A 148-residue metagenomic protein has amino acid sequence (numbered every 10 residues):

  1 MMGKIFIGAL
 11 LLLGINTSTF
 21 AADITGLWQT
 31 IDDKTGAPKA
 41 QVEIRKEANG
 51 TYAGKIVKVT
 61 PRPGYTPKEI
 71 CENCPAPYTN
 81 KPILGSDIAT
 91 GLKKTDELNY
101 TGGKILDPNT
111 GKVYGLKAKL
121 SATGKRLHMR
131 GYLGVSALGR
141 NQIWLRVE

Functional and structural regions predicted by a protein language model:
M1-M2: N-terminal secretory signal peptides that target proteins for export/translocation
I5-I15: Sec-dependent N-terminal signal peptides
N16-A21: Sec/Tat signal peptide C-region and signal peptidase I cleavage site
A22-K39, R140-V147: K/E-rich alpha-helical interaction surfaces of small helical-bundle regulatory domains
A22-L27, D96-G103, K125-H128: Short, hydrophobic/aromatic-rich segments at coil-to-beta transitions
T30-L116: Central antiparallel beta-sheet cores of small beta-barrel/beta-sandwich binding domains
C74-Y78, H128-V135: Short aromatic-glycine motifs in intrinsically disordered, low-complexity regions
R126, L133-E148: Edge beta-strand at a domain terminus
